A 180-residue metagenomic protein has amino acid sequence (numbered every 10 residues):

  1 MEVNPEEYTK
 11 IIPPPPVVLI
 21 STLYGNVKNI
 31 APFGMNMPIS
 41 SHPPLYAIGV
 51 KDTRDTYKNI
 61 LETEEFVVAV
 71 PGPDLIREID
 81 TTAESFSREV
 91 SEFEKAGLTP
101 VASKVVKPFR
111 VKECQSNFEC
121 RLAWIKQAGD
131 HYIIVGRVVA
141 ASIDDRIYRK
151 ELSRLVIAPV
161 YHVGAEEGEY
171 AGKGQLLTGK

Functional and structural regions predicted by a protein language model:
M1-K180: Basic, polyanion-binding surface patches
